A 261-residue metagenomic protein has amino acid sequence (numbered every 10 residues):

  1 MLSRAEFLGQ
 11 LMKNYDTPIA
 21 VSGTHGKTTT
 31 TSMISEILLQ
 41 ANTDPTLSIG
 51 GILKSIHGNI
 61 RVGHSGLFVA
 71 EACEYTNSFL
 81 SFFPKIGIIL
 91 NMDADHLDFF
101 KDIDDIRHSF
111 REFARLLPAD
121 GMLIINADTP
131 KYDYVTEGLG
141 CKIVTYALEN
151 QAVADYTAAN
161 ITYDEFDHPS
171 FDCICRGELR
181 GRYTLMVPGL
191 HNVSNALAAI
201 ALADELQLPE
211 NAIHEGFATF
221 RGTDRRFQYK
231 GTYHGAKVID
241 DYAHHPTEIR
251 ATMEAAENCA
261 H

Functional and structural regions predicted by a protein language model:
M1, P45, I143, Y183 (+1 more regions): Generic structural signal for residues in well-ordered beta-strands
S3-A127, K131-C141, L197, E257-A260: Phosphate-binding loop of NTP-binding sites
A5-G9, S48-G51, G140-E165, T184-L190 (+2 more regions): Beta-strand->loop->alpha-helix junctions that form or flank phosphate-binding loops in nucleotide-handling enzymes
D16-V21, H64, A154-D167: Short, surface-exposed amphipathic charged segments that create phosphate/polyanion-binding patches used for binding
C73-Y75, T157, R250-M253: Glycine-rich, charged/polar anion/phosphate-binding loops that engage phosphate groups from diverse ligands
Y75-F79, A159, R225-R226: Short beta-strand/turn micro-motifs at beta-sheet edges
F166, F171, C175-H261: Nucleotide phosphate-binding/pyrophosphate-handling subdomain across enzymes that bind or process nucleotide phosphates
